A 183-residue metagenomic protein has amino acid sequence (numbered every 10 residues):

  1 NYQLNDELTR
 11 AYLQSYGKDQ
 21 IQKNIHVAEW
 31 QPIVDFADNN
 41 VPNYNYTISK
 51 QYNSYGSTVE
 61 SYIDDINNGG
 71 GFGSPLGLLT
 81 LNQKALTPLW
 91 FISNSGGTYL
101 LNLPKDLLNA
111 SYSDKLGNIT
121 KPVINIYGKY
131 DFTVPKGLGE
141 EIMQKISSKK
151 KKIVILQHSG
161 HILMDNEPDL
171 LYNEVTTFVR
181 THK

Functional and structural regions predicted by a protein language model:
N1-L4: Active-site nucleophile loop of the alpha/beta-hydrolase fold
D6-D114, K121: Alpha/beta-hydrolase
D64-G71, Q144, T176, R180: Sec-exported extracytoplasmic/periplasmic mature domains
P104, Y130-V134, H161: Acidic catalytic loop of the alpha/beta-hydrolase fold
Y112-S113, K121, P135-Q144: Short alpha-helix in the alpha/beta-hydrolase fold that links the catalytic acid
I119, N125-Y127, D131: Short beta-strand/loop motif that positions the catalytic acidic residue of the alpha/beta-hydrolase fold
T120-P122, K149-K150: Loop/turn elements at helix/coil->beta-strand transitions in domains of secreted/extracellular proteins
K149-K183: Catalytic active-site module of serine/aspartate enzymes centered on a nucleophile-bearing elbow/loop
